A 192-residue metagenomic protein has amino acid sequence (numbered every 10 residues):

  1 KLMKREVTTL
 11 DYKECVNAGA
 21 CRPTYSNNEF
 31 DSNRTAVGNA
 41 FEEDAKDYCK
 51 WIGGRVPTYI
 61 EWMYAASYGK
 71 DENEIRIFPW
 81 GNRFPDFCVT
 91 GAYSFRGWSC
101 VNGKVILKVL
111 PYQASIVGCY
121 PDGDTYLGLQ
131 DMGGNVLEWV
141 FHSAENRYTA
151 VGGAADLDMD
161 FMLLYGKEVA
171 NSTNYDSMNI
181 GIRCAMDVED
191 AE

Functional and structural regions predicted by a protein language model:
K1-M3, R55, V140, R183-A185: Residues within well-ordered beta-strands of beta-sheet-rich folds
K1-P23, N39-E43, G134: A short glycine-rich, aromatic-capped structural motif
M3, Y126-G128, T173: Short, surface-exposed beta-strand/loop micro-motifs that present aromatic residues
T8, R22, F84, D156-L157 (+1 more regions): Active-site/binding-pocket entry motifs
C21-D31: Short, conserved catalytic-motif segment at the N-terminal edge
E29-D31, G38, E42-V169, M178: Functional-site microenvironments in short loops/helix caps that host divalent-cation chemistry
N179-E192: Short, structured beta-strand segments at or near domain termini in extracellular proteins/domains
